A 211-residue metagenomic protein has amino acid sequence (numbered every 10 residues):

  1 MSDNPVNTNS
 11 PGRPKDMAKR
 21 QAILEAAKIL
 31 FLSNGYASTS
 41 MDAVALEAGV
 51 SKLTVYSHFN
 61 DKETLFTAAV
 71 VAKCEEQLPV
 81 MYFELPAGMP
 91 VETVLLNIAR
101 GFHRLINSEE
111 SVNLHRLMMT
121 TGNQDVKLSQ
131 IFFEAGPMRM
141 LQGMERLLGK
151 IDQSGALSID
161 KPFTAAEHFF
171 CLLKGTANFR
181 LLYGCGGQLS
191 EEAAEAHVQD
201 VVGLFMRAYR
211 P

Functional and structural regions predicted by a protein language model:
M1-N34, S38-V50, S57-T64: Basic, helix-initiating cap at the start of DNA-binding domains
M1-N9, N97, G101, Q142 (+2 more regions): C-terminal peripheral helix-coil segments that are non-catalytic and often amphipathic
K19, K62, K73-C74, I98 (+5 more regions): Hydrophobic/aromatic residues within well-ordered alpha-helical segments
I23, D61-F66, E76, L128 (+1 more regions): Short amphipathic alpha-helical segment with a characteristic S/N-K-E followed by hydrophobic residues
E25, E92-S108, V112-T120, F163-E167 (+2 more regions): Amphipathic alpha-helical segments that line or abut small-molecule/effector binding pockets and mediate allosteric
A69-I98, I106, E110, M144 (+1 more regions): Amphipathic alpha-helical linker/stalk segments
L78, T93, R104-R146, Q188-E191: Short secondary-structure transition hinges
